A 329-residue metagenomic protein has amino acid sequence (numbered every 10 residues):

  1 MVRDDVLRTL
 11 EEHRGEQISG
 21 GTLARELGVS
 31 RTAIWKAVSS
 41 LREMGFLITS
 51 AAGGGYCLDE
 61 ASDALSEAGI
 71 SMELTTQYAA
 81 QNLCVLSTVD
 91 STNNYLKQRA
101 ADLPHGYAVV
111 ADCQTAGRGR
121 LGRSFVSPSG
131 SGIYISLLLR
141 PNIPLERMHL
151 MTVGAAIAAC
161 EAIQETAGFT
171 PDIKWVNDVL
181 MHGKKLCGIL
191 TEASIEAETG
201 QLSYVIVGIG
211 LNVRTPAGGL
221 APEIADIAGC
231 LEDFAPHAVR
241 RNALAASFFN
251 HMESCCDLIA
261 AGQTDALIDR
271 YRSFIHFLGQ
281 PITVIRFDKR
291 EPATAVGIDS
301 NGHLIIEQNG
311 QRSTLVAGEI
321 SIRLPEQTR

Functional and structural regions predicted by a protein language model:
M1-V29, S39, E43-M44, L145-R147 (+2 more regions): Long, positively charged amphipathic alpha-helical accessory segments at protein N-termini or as interdomain linkers
V2-Q164, K185-C187, A238-V239: N-terminal lobe of the biotin/lipoate ligase/transferase fold
S50-A52, K174, I298: Short, ordered beta-strand-loop transition motifs
C57, C84, Y134, L138 (+4 more regions): Conserved beta-strand segments that form the floor/walls of ligand-binding pockets within enzyme and binding domains
Y107, T170-K174: A short coil-to-beta-strand element that immediately follows conserved catalytic motifs
